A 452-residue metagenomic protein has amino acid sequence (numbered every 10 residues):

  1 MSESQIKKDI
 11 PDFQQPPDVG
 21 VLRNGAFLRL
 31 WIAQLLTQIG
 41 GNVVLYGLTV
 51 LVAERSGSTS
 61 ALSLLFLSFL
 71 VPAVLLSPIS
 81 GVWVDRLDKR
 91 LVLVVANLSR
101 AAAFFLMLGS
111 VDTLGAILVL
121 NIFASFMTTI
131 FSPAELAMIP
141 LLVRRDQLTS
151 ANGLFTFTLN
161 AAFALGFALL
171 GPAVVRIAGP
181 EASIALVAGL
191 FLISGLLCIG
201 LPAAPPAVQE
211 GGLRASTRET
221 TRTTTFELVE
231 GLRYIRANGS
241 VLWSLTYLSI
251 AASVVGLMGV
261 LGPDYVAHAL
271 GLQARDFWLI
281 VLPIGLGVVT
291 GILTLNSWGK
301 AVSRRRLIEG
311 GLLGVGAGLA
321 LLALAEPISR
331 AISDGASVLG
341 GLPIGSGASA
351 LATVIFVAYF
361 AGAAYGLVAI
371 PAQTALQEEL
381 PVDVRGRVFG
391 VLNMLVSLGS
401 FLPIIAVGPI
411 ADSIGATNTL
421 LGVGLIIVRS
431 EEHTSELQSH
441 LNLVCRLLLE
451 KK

Functional and structural regions predicted by a protein language model:
S2-S435, S439: Alpha-helical transmembrane-bundle signature of multi-pass membrane transport and export proteins
E432-K452: Single conserved hydrophobic/aromatic residue that forms the stacking wall/gate of nucleotide- or nucleobase-binding
